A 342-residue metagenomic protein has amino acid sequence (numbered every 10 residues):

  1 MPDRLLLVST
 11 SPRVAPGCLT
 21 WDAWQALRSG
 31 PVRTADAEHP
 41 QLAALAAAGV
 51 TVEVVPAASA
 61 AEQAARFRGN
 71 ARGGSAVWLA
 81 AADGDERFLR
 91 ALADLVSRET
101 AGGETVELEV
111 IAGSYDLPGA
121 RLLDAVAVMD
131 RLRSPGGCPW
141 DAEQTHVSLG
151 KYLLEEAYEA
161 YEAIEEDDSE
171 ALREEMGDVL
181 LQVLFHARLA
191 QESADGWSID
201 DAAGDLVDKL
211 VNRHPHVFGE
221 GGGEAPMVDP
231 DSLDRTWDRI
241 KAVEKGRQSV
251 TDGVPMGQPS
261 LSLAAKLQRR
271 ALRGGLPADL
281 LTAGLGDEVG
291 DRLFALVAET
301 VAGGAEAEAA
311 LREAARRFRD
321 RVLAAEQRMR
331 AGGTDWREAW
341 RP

Functional and structural regions predicted by a protein language model:
M1-V54, G113: Glycine-rich, flexible N-terminal cofactor/catalytic loop recognition
T10, D36-A37, G69, R87 (+4 more regions): Extended low-complexity intrinsically disordered regions
V52-E62: Short acidic-hydrophobic, aromatic-tinged amphipathic segments that line or gate anion-handling sites
A61-R72: Short amphipathic alpha-helix with an adjacent loop that forms part of the alpha/beta core around
G73-F88: Acidic beta-strand-to-loop metal/phosphate-binding motif
L153-Y161, S169-Q191, D200-V207, L281-V322: An amphipathic alpha-helical micro-motif enriched in hydrophobic residues with embedded/adjacent acidic residues
E162-E165, F185-E192, V211, P215-G223 (+5 more regions): Charged/polar positions within long, soluble alpha-helices
A315, D320-P342: Acidic, carboxylate-rich catalytic segments that either coordinate divalent cations
